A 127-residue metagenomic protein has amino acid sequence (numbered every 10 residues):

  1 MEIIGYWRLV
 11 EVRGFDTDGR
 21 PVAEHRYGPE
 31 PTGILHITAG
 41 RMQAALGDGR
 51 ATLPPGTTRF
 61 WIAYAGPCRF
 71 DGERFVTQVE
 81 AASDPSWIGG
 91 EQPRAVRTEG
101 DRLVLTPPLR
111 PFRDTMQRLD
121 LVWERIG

Functional and structural regions predicted by a protein language model:
M1-A65, R69-G127: Lipid interaction determinants
